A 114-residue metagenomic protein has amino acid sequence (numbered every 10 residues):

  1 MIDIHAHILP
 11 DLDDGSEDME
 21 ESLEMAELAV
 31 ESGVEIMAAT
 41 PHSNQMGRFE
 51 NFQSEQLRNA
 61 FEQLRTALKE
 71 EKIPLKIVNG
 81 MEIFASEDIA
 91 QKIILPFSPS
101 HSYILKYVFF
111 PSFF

Functional and structural regions predicted by a protein language model:
M1-L75: An N-terminally biased module of ancient metal coordination in phosphate/nucleic-acid-related enzymes
E50-F114: Extended substrate/RNA-proximal surfaces in nucleic-acid metabolism proteins
